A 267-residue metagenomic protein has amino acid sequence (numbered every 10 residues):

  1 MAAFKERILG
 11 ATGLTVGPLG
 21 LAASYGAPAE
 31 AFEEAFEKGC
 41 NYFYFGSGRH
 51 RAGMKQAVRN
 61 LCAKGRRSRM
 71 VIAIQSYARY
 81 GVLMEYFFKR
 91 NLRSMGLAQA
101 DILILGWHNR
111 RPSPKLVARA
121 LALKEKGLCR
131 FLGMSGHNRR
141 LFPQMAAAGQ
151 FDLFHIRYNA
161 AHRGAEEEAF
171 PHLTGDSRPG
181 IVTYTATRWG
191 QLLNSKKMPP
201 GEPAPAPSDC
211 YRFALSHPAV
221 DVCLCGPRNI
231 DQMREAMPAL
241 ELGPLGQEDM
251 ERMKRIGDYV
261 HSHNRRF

Functional and structural regions predicted by a protein language model:
M1-S68: N-terminal binding-site loop/beta-alpha segment at the start of enzyme catalytic domains that lines or forms
A2-R7, G53-R59, M84-R90, N138-R140 (+1 more regions): Alpha-helical scaffolding within the catalytic cores of extracellular/periplasmic polymer-degrading hydrolases
A3, P28, G106-F267: Beta/alpha (TIM)-barrel catalytic core signal, keyed to glycine-rich beta->alpha loops juxtaposed to Asp/Glu that bind
L14-L19, G39-Y42, R66-M70, L97-D101 (+4 more regions): Short, well-ordered coil/turn segments that N-cap beta-strands
V16-P28, A73-L83, K196-A204: Active-site mouth loops of central-metabolism enzymes
S24-E30, F45-K55, Y77-M84, H108-P114 (+1 more regions): Acidic-and-aromatic substrate-binding clefts and catalytic sites of carbohydrate-active enzymes
K55-Y77, A122-G127: Alpha-helix-loop-beta-strand connector modules within alpha/beta enzyme cores
E85-L103, A122-K126: CE4/NodB-like, metal-dependent polysaccharide N-deacetylase domain that modifies extracellular/periplasmic N-acetylated
